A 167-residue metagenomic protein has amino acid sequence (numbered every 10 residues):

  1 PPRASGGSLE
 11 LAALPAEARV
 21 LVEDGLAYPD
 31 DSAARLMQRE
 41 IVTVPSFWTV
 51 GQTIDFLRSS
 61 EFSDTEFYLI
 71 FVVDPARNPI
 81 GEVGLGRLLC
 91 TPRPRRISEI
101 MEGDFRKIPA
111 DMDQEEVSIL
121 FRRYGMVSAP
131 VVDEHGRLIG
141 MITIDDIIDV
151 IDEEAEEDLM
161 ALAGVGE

Functional and structural regions predicted by a protein language model:
P1-E167: Cytosolic regulatory modules rich in charged/polar residues
